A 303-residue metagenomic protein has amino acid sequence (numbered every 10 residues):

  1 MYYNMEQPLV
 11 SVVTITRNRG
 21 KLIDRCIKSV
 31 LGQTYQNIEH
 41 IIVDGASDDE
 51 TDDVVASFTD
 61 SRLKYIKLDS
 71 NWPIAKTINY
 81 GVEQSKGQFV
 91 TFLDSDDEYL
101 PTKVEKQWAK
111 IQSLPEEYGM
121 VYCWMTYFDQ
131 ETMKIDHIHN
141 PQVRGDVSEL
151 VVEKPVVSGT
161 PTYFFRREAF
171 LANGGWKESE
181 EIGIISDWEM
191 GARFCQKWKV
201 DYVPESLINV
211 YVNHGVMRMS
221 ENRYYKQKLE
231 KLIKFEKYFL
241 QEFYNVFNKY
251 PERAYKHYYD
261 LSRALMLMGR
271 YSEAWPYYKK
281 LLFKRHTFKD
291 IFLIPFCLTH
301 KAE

Functional and structural regions predicted by a protein language model:
M1-S29: N-proximal low-complexity "stem/linker" segments adjacent to membrane-targeting elements
K28-N37: Short, acidic, metal-binding catalytic loop of nucleotide-sugar glycosyltransferases
S29, D44-D53, S70, D94: A conserved acidic beta->alpha catalytic loop
L68-S85, K106: Glycine-rich, basic loop-to-helix element that forms the pyrophosphate-binding segment of sugar-nucleotide handling
E83, P141-Q227: Conserved nucleotide-sugar donor-binding catalytic segment
V90: Short aromatic/hydrophobic "clamp" motif used to bind/position activated sugar donors
T102-D136: Conserved donor NDP-sugar-binding/catalytic core segment of glycosyltransferases
L150-V151, S206-H214, M219-F247, Y271-L281: Catalytic core of nucleotide-sugar-dependent glycosyltransferases
